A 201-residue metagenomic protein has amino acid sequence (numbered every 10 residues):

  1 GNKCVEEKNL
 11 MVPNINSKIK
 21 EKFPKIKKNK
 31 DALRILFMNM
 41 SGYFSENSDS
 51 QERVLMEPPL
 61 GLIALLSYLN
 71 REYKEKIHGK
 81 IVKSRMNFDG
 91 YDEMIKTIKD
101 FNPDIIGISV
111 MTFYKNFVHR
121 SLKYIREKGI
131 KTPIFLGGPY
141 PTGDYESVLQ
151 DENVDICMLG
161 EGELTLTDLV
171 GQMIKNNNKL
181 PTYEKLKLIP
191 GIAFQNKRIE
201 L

Functional and structural regions predicted by a protein language model:
G1-I19: Helix-enriched interaction subdomains in cytosolic or periplasmic regions, typified by TIR/SEFIR signaling/NADase cores
V12, K20-K22, K27, V154-E161: RNA-binding accessory domains that recognize and position tRNA/RNA substrates
S17-M56: Short glycine-rich His-centered loop
M38-M40, Y68-R71: Conserved N-terminal ligand/cofactor-binding loop architecture of enzyme catalytic domains
Y43, Y73-K76: Short, basic/glycine-rich phosphate-binding loops at helix/coil junctions that contact nucleotide phosphates
E52-N70: Short catalytic helix/loop segments, enriched in acidic residues and glycine and frequently bearing histidine
L66-Y68, I77-L201: Glycine-rich beta-alpha loop elements in corrinoid/cobalamin-binding modules across cobalamin-dependent enzymes
